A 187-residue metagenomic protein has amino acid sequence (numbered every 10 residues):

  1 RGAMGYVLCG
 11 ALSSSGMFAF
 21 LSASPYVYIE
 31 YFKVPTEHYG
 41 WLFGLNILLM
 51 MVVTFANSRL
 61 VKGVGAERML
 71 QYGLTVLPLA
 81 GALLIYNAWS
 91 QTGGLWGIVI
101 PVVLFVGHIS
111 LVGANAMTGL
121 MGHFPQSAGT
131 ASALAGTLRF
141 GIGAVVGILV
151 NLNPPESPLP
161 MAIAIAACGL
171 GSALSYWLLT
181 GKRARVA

Functional and structural regions predicted by a protein language model:
G2-A19, V103-G107: Pair of pore-lining "gating" transmembrane helices in MFS-fold secondary transporters
S22-E37: Short amphipathic helix-loop junctions that connect adjacent transmembrane helices in Major Facilitator Superfamily/SLC
T36-G44, S132-A133, A162: Small-residue hotspots at the loop-to-helix junctions and early N-terminal turns of transmembrane alpha-helices
L42-M50, R139: Transmembrane alpha-helical segments of major facilitator superfamily
V53-E67: Helix-to-loop junctions at the C-terminal end of transmembrane segments in multipass secondary transporters
R68-N115: C-terminal transmembrane helical hairpin of 12-TM major facilitator-type secondary transporters
M117-E156, A164-I165: A late C-terminal transmembrane helix in Major Facilitator Superfamily
A167-A187: Multi-pass alpha-helical transporter architecture, strongest for 12-TM Major Facilitator/SLC carriers used
